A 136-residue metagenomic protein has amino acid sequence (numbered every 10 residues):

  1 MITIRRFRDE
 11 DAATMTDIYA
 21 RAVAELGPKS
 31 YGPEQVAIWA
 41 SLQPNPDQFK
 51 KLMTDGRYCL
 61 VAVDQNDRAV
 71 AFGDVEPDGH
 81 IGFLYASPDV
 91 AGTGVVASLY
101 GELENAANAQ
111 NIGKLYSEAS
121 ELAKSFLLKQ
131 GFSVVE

Functional and structural regions predicted by a protein language model:
M1-T3: Extreme N-terminal starter segment of soluble prokaryotic enzymes
R6-D9, D17-A91, L99-E102, A106 (+2 more regions): Acetyl-CoA-dependent GNAT
T14: Charged catalytic carboxylate motif
G94: Glycine-rich phosphate-binding loop
A97, E121-E136: Conserved active-site alpha-helix within GNAT-family acetyltransferase domains
S117-E118: Structural motif
